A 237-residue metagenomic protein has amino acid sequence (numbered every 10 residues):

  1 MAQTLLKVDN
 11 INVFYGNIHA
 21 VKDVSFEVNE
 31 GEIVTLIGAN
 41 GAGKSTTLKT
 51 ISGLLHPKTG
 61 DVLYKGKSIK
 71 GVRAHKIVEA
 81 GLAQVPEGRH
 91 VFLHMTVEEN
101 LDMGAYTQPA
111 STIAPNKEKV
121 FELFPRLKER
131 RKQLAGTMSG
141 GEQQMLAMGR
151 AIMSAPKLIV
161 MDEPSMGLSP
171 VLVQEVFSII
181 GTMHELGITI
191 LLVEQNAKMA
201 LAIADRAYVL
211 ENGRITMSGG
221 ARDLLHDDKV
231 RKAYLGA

Functional and structural regions predicted by a protein language model:
A2-A237: Glycine-rich phosphate-binding loops of nucleotide-dependent enzymes
